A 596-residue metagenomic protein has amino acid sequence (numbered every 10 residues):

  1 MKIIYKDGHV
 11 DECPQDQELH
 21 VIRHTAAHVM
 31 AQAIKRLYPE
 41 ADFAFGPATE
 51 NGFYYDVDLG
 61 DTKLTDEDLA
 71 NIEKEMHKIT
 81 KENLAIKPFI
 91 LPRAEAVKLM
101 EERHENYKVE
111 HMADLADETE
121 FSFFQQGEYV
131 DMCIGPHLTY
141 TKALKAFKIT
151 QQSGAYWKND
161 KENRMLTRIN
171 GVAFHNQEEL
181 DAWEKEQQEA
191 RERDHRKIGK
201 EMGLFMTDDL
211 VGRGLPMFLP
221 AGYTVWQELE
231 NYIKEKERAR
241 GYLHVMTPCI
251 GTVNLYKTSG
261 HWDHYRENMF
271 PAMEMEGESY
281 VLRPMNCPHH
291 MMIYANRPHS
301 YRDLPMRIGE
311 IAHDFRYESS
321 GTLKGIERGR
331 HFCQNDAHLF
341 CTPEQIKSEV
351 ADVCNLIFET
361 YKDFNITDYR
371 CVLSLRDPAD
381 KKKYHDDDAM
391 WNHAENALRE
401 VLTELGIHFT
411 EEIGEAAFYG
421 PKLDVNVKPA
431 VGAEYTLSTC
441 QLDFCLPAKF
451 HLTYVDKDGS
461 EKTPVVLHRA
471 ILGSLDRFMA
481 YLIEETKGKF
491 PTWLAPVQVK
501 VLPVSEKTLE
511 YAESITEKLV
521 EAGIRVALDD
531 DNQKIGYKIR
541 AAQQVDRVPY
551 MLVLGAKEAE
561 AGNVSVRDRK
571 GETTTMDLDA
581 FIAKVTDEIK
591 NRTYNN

Functional and structural regions predicted by a protein language model:
M1-D42, E50, D56-N596: NTP/phosphate- and nucleic-acid-binding module
F45: Conserved P-loop NTP-binding catalytic core
